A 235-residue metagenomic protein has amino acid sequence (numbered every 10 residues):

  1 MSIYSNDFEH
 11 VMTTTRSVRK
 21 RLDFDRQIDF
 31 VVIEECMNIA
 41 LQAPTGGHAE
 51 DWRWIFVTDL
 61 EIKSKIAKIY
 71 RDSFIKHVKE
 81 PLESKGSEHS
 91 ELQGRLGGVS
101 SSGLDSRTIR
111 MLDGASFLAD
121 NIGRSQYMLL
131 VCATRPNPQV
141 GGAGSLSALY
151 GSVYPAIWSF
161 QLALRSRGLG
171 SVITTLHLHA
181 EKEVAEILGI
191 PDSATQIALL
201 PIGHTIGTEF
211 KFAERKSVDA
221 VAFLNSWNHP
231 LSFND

Functional and structural regions predicted by a protein language model:
M1-Q27, V31, E35, I39 (+1 more regions): N-terminal targeting/leader regions
S2-Y4, T14-K20, H89-S100, T195-D235: C-terminal helix-cap and adjacent tail motif
V11, M128-L130, L199-P201: Conserved hydrophobic/aromatic beta-strand scaffold that supports enzyme active sites
C36-L41, Y127-E186: Small-aliphatic-rich amphipathic alpha-helix that forms the alpha element of a beta-alpha
G47-T58, L176: Short loop-to-beta-strand entry elements in the cores of soluble alpha/beta enzymes
D51-W52, S125-M128, Q196-I197: Short, surface-exposed beta-edge/turn micro-motifs
F56-V153: Glycine/small-residue-rich phosphate/adenosyl-binding loop
K182-I197: Short, electropositive alpha-helical surface patch
